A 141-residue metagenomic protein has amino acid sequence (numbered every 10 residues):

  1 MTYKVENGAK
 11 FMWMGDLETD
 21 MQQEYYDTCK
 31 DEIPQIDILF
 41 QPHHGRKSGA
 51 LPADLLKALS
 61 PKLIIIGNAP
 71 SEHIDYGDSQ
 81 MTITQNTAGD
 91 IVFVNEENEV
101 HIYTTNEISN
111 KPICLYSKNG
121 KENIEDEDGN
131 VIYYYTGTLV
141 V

Functional and structural regions predicted by a protein language model:
M1-I74: Active-site-proximal loop/helix segments of hydrolase catalytic cores
L63-V141: Binuclear metal-ion centers of metallo-dependent hydrolases, dominated by the metallo-beta-lactamase
